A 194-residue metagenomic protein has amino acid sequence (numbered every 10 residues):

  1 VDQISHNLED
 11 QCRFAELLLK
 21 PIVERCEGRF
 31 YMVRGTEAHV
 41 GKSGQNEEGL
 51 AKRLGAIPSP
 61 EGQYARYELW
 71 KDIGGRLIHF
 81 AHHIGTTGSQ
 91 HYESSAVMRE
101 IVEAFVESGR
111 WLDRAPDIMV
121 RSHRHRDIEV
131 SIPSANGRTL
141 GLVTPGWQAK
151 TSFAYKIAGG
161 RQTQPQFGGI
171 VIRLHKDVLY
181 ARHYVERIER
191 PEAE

Functional and structural regions predicted by a protein language model:
V1-Q63: Core catalytic region of metal-dependent phosphoesterases/phosphodiesterases, especially metallo-beta-lactamase-like
Y31, Y64-Y67, Y92, Y155 (+2 more regions): Sequence-level detector for tyrosine residue identity
G41-Y92: An acidic, phosphate/nucleotide-engaging active-site surface
K42, T151, R182: Short acidic, gly/pro-rich beta-turn/loop elements at beta-sheet edges and active-site/ligand-binding grooves
G74-L179: Conserved beta-sheet core of the metallophosphoesterase superfamily
R173-E194: A short C-terminal boundary segment appended to hydrolase-like catalytic domains
